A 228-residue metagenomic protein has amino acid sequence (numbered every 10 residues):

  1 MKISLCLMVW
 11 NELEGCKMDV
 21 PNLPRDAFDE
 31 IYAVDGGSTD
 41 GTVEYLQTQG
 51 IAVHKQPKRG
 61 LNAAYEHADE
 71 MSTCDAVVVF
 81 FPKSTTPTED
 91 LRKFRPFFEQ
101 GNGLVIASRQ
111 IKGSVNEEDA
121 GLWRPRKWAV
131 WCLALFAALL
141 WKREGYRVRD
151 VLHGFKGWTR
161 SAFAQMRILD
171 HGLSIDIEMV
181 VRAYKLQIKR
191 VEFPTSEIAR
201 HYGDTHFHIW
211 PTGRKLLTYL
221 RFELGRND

Functional and structural regions predicted by a protein language model:
M1, L7, E14-G15, K93 (+3 more regions): Hydrophobic helical membrane-anchoring modules
K2-S4, L23-Y32, I51: Short loop->beta transition adjacent to catalytic acidic/histidine clusters or analogous donor-positioning motifs
W10-R25: Short, well-formed alpha-helical segments that are part of the catalytic scaffolds of diverse glycosyltransferases
D35-V43: A conserved acidic beta->alpha catalytic loop
T42, E89-L91, M179: Acidic donor-diphosphate engagement hotspot in glycosyltransferases and nucleotidyltransferases that stabilizes
P57-R59, A63-M71, T88-L169, L173 (+2 more regions): Acceptor/aglycone-binding surface of glycosyltransferases and processive sugar-polymer synthases
V77: Short aromatic/hydrophobic "clamp" motif used to bind/position activated sugar donors
F81-T86: The conserved acidic donor/metal-binding loop of glycosyltransferases
